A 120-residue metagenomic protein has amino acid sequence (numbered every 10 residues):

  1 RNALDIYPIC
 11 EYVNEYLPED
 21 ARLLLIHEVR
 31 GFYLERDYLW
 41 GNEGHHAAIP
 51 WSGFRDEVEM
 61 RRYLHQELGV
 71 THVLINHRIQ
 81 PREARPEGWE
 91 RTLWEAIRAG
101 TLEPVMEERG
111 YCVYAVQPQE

Functional and structural regions predicted by a protein language model:
R1-N14, R22: Transmembrane helical bundles and short interhelical boundary loops of multi-pass, membrane-embedded
N14-E19, L24-Q66, V73, P81-G100: Extracytoplasmic
E108-V113: Short hydrophobic/aromatic beta-strand or adjacent loop that forms the aromatic wall/cage of a ligand/substrate-binding
Y114-E120: Short beta-strand-to-coil "C-cap" segments at the C-terminal boundary of structured domains/repeats, marking
